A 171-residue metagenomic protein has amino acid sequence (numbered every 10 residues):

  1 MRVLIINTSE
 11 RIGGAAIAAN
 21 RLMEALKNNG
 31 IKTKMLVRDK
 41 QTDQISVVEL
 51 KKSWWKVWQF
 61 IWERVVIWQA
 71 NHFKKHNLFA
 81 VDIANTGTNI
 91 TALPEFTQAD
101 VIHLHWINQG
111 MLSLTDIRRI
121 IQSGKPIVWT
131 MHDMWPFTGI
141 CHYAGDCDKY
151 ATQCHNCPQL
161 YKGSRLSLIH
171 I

Functional and structural regions predicted by a protein language model:
M1-K51, Q122-P126: N-terminal subdomain of nucleotide-sugar transferases
I17-A18, Q44-E49, D116, G139-A144 (+1 more regions): Short aromatic-enriched loop/helix-cap "lid" or pocket-rim segments at secondary-structure transitions that line
N28-V101: A conserved catalytic-core segment of Leloir-type glycosyltransferases
G87-N89, L112-I117: Short alpha-helical segments and helix-capping/turn motifs at coil-helix boundaries
T91-L112, P126-H132: Short N-terminal targeting/anchoring amphipathic segment
W106-M111, D133-H142, L160-L166: A short, histidine- and acid-enriched strand-loop-helix "catalytic/donor-clamping" loop that lines the nucleotide-sugar
D148-Y161: Active-site gating loops and adjacent loop-to-helix segments of metal-dependent hydrolytic enzymes
I169-I171: Conserved small/polar residues in nucleotide/adenosyl-binding loops
